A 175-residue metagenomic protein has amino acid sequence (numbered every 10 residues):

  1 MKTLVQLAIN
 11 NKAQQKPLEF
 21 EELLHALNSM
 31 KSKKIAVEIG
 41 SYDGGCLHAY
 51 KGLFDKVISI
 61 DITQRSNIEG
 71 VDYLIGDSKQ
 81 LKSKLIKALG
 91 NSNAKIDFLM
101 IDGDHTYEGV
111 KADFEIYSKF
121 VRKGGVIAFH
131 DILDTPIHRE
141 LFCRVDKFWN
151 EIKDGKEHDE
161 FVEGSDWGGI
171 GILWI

Functional and structural regions predicted by a protein language model:
M1-M100, D104-I175: A short alpha-helical cap/connector motif
